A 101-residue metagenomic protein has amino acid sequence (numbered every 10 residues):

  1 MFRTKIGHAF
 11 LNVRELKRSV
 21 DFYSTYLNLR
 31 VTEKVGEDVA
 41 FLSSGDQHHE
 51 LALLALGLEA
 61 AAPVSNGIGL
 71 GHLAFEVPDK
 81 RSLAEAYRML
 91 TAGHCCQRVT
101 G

Functional and structural regions predicted by a protein language model:
I6, L70: Short, structured motif recognition centered on aromatic/hydrophobic residues
V13-K17, L73-G101: Vicinal oxygen chelate
E15-R30, M89: Amphipathic alpha-helical segments
V20-D21, L51, A84: Alpha-helical elements of the RecA-like P-loop NTPase motor core of helicases
N28-K34, C96-V99: Short secondary-structure junctions
R30-G67: Conserved short beta-strand elements that form part of the metal-binding/catalytic scaffold of enzyme active sites
